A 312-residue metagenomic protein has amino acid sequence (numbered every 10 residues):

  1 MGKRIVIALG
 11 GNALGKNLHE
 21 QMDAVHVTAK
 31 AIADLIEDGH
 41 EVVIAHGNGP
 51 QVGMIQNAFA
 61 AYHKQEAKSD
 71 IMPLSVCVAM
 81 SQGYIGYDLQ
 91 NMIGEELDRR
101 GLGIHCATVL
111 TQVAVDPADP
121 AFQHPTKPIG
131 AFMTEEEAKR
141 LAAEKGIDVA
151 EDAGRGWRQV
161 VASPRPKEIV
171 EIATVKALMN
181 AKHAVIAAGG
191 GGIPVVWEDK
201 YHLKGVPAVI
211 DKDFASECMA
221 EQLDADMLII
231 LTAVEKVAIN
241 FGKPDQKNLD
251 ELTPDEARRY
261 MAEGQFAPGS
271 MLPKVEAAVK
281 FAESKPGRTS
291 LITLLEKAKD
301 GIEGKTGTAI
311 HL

Functional and structural regions predicted by a protein language model:
G2-L312: C-terminal catalytic "cap/lid" subdomain
